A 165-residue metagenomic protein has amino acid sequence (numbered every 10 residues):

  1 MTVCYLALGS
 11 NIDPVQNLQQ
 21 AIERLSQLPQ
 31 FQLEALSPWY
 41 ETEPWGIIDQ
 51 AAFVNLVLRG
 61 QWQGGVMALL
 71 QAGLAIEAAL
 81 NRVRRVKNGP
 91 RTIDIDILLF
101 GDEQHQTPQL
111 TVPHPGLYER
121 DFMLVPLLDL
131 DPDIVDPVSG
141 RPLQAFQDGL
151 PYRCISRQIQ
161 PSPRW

Functional and structural regions predicted by a protein language model:
T2-L8, I12-K87, T92, G101-D102: Nucleotide and nucleotide-moiety/phosphate-recognizing core
W45-F53, L70-Q71, A75-W165: Flexible, gly/pro- and Lys/Arg-enriched active-site loops
